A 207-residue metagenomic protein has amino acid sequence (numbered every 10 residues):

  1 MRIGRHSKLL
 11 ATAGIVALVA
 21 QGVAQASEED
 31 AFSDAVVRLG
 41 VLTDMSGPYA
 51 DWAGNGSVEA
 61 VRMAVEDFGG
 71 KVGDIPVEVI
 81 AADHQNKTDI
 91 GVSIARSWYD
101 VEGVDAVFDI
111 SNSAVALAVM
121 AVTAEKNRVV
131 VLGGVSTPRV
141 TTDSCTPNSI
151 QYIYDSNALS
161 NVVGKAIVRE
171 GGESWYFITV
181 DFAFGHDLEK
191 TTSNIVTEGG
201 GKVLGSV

Functional and structural regions predicted by a protein language model:
M1-R38: Short, low-complexity disordered leader/linker segments with a strong preference for bacterial N-terminal type II
S27-F32, V36-R38, D51-S57, D67-D143 (+1 more regions): Beta-alpha junction/loop-to-helix N-cap segments that form part of ligand/metal-binding clefts
G40-P48: Acidic/histidine-rich, surface-exposed loop or edge segments in extracytoplasmic proteins
M45, Q85, V180-D181: Residue-level signal for short, function-critical loop segments
P48-E59, A183-D187: Glycine- and acidic-residue-enriched helix-capping/strand-helix junction motifs
N55-M63, P147, A158: A general alpha-helical scaffold signature found inside nucleotide-binding enzyme cores
A60-G69, E189-S193: Short, well-ordered amphipathic alpha-helices
D89, V104-V207: Extracytoplasmic ligand/sensor domains, especially the bilobed periplasmic-binding protein
